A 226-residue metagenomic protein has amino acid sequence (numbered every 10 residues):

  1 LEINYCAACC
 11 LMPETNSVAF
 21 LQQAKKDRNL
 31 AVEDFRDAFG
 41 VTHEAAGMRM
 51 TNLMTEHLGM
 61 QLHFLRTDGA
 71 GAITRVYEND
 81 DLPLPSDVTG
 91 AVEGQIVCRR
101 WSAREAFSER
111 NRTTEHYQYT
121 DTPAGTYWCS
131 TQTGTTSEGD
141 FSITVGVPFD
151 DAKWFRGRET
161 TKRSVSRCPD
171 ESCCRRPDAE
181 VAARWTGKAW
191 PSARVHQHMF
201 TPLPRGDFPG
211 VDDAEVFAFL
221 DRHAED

Functional and structural regions predicted by a protein language model:
L1-D226: Active-site hotspot residues in diverse enzymes, especially metal/ion-binding acidic/histidine motifs
